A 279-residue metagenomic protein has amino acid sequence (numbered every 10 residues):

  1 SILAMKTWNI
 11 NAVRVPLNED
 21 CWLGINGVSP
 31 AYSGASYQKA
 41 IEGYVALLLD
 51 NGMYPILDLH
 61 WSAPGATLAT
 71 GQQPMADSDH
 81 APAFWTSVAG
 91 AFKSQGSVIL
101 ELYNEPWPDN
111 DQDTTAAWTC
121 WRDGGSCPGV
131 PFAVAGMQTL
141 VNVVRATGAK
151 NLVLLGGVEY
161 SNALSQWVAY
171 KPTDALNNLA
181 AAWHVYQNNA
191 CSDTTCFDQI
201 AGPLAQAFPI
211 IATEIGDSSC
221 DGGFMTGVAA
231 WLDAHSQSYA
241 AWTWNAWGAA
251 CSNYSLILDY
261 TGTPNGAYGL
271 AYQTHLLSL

Functional and structural regions predicted by a protein language model:
S1-P64, S78-A81, A91, A133-T147 (+2 more regions): Aromatic-lined substrate-binding rim segments of carbohydrate-active enzymes
E19-Q38, S62-D77, Q112-D123, C251-G262: Surface-exposed, active-site-proximal loop segments in enzymatic domains
G52, L57-S62, T70-Q72, V153 (+1 more regions): Compositionally biased, low-hydrophobicity segments enriched in charged and small polar residues
S78-I99, Y103-A246, C251-S278: Extracellular glycoside hydrolase catalytic/binding regions
